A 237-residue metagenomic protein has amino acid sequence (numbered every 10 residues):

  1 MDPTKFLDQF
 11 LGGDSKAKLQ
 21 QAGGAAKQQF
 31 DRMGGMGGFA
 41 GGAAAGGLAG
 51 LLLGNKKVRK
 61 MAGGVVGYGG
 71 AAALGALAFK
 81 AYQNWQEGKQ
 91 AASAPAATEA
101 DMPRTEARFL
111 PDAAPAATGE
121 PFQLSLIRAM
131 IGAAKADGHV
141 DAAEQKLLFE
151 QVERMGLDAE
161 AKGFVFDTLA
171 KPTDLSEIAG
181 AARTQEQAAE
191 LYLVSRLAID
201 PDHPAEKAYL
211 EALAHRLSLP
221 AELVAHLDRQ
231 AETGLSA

Functional and structural regions predicted by a protein language model:
D2-R128, E144-A237: Small-residue-enriched hydrophobic alpha-helices in membranes
I131-A133: Primarily EF-hand calcium-binding motifs
